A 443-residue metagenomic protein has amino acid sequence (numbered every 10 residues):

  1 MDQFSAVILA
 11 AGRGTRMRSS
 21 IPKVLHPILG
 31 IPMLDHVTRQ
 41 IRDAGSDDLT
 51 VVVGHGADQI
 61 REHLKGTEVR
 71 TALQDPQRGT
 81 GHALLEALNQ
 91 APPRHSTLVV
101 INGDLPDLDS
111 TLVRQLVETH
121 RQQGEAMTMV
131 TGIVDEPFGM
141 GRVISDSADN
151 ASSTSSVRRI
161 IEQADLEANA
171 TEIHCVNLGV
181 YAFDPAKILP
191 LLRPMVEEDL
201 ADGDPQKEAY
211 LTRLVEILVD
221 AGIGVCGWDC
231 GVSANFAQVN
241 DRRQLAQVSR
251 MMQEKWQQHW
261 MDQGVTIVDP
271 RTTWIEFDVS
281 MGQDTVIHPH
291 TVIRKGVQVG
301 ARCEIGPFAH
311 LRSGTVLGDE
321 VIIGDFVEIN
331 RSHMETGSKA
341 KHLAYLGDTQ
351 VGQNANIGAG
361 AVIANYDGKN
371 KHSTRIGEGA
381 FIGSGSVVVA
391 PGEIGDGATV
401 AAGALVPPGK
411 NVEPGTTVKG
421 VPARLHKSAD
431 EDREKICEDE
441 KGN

Functional and structural regions predicted by a protein language model:
M1-S5, I31-E118, Q122, C437-D439: Conserved N-terminal catalytic core of the sugar/cofactor nucleotidyltransferase
D2, E172-T272, S280: Conserved alpha/beta core of the MobA/IspD/sugar-nucleotide pyrophosphorylase nucleotidyltransferase superfamily
D2-I28, A44: Glycine-rich N-terminal loop/short-helix segment of MobA-like nucleotidyltransferase
P27, D107, A182, Q238-V239 (+1 more regions): Short aromatic/basic micro-patch
D58, T67, L108-A201: Conserved core of the sugar-phosphate nucleotidyltransferase
N177-Y181, F277, H372, A390: Glycine/small-residue-rich pyrophosphate-binding loop that anchors the diphosphate of NDP-sugar donors
V268-E328: Acidic, glycine-rich loop-and-beta core segments that form the ion-binding/anion-interacting portion of active sites
I322-N443: Glycine-rich hexapeptide-repeat left-handed beta-helix
